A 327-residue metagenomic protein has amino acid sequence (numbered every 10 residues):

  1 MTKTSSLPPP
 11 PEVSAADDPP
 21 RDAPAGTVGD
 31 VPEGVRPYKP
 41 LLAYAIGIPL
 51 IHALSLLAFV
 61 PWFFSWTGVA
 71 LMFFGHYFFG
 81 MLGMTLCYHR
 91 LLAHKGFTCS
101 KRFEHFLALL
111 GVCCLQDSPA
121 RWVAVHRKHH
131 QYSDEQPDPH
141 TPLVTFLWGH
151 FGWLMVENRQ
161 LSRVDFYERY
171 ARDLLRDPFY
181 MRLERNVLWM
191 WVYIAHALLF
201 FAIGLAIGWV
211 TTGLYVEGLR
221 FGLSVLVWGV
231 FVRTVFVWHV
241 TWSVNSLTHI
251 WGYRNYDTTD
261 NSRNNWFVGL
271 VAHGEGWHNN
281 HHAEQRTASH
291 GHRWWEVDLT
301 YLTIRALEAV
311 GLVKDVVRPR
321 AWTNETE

Functional and structural regions predicted by a protein language model:
M1-W242, T287-E327: Non-catalytic, topology-defining segments of multipass membrane proteins
Y77, R90, S246, I250 (+1 more regions): Catalytic glutamate of the conserved HExxH
A171-F179, G218, W251-W277, A283-E284: Active-site-proximal inter-transmembrane loops
V237-N255: C-terminal accessory segments of proteins
T241-V244, N264, H281, T300: Short amphipathic alpha-helical surface patches that serve as generic macromolecular interface elements
